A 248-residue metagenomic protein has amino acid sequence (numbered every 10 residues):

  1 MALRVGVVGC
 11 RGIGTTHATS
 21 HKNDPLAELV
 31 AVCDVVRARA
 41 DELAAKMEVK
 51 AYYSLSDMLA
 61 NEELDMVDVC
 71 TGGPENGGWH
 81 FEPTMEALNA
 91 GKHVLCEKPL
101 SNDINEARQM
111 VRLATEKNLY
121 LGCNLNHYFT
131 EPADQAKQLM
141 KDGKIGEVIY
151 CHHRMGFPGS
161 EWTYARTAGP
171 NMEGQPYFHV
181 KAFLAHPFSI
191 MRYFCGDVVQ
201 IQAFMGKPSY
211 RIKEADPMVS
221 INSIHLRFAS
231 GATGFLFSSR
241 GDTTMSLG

Functional and structural regions predicted by a protein language model:
M1-M47: N-terminal Rossmann-like dinucleotide-binding module
E42-V49, Q109, L113-A114: Short, conserved SAM-binding/catalytic segment of Class I S-adenosyl-L-methionine-dependent methyltransferases
V49-L55: Conserved SAM-binding strand-loop segment of SAM-dependent methyltransferases
Y52, L95, Y120-G122, H152 (+2 more regions): Structural detector of well-ordered beta-strand residues that form the stable sheet scaffold of enzyme domains
D65-D68: N-terminal Rossmann-like NAD(P) cofactor-binding module of classical short-chain dehydrogenase/reductase
N76-Y128, G143: Beta-strand-loop-alpha-helix segment that lines the small-molecule cofactor/substrate pocket of alpha/beta enzymes
Y120, H127-D216, H225: Predominantly a Rossmann-like dinucleotide-binding segment in NAD(P)-dependent oxidoreductases
I212-P217, A229-G248: NAD(P)-dinucleotide binding in Rossmann-like oxidoreductases
